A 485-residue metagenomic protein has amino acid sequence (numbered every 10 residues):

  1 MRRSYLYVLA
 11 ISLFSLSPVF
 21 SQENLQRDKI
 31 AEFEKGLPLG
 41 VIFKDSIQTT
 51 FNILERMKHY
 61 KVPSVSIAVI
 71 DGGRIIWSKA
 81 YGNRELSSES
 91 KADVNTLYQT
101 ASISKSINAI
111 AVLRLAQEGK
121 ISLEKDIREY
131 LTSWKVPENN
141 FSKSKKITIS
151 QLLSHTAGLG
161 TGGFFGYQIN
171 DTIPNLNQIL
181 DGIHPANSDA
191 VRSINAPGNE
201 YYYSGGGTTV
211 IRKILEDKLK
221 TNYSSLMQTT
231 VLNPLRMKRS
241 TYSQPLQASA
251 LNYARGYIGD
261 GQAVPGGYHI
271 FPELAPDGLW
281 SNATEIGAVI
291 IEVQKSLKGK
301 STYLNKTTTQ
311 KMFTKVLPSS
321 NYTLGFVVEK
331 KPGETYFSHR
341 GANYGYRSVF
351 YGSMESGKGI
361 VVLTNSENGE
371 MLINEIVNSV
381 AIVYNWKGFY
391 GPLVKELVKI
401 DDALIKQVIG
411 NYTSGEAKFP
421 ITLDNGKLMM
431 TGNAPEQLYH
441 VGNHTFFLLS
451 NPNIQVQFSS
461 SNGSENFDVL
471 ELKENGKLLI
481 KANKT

Functional and structural regions predicted by a protein language model:
M1-L25: Bacterial Sec-dependent N-terminal signal peptides
S21-K79, E216-T221, S225-T229, N233 (+1 more regions): Catalytic loop of the DD-peptidase/beta-lactamase superfamily, centered on the K-T-G motif and neighboring
Q26-L37, N83-G205, T221, L246-H269: Active-site-proximal loop and beta-strand segments within enzyme catalytic domains
I47-I53, I67, G73, Q99-I127 (+3 more regions): Active-site SXXK
P63, I121-S122, P137, G160 (+4 more regions): Short coil/loop linkers at secondary-structure junctions
I67, E124-D126, F164, L226 (+1 more regions): Residue-level detector of family-conserved "landmark" positions at structurally sensitive sites
I76-S78, W134-S144, S154, G158-F165 (+3 more regions): Secretory-pathway/luminal and periplasmic proteins that interact with or process carbohydrate-rich
N95, S188, V210, P272-E273 (+1 more regions): Short hydrophobic "helix-edge" motifs at membrane interfaces and signal-peptide entry regions
